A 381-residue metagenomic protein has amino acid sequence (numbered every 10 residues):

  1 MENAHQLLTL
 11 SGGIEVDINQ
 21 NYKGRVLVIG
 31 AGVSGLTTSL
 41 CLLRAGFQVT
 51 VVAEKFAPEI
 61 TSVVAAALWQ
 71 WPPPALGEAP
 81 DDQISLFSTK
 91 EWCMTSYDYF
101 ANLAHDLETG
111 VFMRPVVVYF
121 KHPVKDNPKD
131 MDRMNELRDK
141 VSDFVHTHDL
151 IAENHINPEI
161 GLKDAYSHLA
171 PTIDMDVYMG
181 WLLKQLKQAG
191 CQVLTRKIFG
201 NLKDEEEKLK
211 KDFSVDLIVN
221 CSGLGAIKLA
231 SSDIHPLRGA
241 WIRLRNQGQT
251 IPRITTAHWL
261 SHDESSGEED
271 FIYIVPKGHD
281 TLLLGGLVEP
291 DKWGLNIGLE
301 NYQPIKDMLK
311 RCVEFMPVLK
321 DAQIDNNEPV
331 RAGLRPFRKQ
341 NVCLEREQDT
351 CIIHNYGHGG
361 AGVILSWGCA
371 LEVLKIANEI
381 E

Functional and structural regions predicted by a protein language model:
E2-Y22, S62-V64, D98-A189: Flavin (FAD/FMN) cofactor-binding and adjacent substrate-gating region of FAD-dependent oxidoreductase domains
Y22, E54-T89: Conserved N-terminal glycine-rich FAD pyrophosphate-binding loop of Rossmann-like flavoproteins
G24-V51: N-terminal Rossmann-like FAD-binding beta1-loop-alpha1 element of flavoenzymes
S34, A57, G225: Conserved Rossmann-like nucleotide-cofactor binding loop
T37, E205-K310, M316-I324: Flavin-dependent oxidoreductases
I84-S96, A165-W181, L299-P304, L365-S366: Short beta-strand to alpha-helix junction loop
L162-L217, C221, A226: Helical element adjacent to the flavin cofactor pocket in flavoenzyme catalytic cores
A322-E381: C-terminal catalytic lobe of FAD-dependent flavoproteins
